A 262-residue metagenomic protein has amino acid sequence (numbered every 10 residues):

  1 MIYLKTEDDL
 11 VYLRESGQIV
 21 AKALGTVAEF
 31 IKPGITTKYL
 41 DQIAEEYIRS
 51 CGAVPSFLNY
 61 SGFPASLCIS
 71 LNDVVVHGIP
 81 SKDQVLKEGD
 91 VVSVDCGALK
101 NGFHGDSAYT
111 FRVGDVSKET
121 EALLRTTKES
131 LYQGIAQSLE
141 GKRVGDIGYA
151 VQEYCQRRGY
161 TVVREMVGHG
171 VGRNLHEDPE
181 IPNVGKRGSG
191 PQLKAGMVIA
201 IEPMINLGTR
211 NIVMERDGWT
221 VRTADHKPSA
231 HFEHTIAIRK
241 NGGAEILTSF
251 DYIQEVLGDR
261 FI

Functional and structural regions predicted by a protein language model:
M1-I262: Active-site neighborhoods and metal-handling regions in enzymes and metal-associated proteins
